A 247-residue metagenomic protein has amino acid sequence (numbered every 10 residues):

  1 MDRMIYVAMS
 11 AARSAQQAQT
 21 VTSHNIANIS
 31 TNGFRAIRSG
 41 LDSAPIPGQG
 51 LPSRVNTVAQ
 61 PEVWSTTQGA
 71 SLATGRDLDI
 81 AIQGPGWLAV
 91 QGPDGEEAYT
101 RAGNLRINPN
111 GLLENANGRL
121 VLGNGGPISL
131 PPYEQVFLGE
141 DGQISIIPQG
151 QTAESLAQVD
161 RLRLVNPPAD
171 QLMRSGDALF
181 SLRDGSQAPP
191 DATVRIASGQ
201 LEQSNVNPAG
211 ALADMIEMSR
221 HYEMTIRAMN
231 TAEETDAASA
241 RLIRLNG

Functional and structural regions predicted by a protein language model:
M1-G247: Amphipathic alpha-helical polymerization modules
